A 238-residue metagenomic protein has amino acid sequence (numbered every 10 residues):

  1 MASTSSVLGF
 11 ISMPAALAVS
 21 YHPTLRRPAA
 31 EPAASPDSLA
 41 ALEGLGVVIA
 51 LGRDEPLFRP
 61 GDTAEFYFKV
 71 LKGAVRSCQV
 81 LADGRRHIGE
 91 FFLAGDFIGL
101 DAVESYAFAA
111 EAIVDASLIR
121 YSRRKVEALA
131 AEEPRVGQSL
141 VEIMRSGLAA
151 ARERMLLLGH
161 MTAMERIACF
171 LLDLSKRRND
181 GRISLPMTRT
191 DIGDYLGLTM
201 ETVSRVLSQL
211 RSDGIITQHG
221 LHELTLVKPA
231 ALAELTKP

Functional and structural regions predicted by a protein language model:
A2-R53, D96-I98, V103: Cyclic nucleotide-binding regulatory module and flanking cytosolic helices
A30, E55-V114: Cyclic nucleotide-binding regulatory domains
V48, Y67, F91, R120 (+2 more regions): Short aromatic/basic micro-patch
R53, L93-A94, S122, M144 (+3 more regions): A secondary-structure boundary/capping signal
I88-R145, A149: Cyclic-nucleotide recognition modules
A131-M200: Polybasic "coupling" helices that flank or enter modular domains
L174-P238: Phosphate-/nucleic-acid-contacting segments
